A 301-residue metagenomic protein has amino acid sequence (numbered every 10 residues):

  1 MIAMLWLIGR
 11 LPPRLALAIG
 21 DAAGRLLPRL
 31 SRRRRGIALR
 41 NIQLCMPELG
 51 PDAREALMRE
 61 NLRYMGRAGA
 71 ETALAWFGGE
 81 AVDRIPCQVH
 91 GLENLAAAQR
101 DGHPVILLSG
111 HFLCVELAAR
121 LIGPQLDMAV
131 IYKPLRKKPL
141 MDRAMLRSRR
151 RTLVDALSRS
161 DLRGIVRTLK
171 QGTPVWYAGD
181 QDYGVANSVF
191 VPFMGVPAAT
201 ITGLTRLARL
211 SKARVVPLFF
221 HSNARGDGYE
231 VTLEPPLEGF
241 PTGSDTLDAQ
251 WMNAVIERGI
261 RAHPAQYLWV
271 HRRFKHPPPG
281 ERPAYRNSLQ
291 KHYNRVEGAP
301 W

Functional and structural regions predicted by a protein language model:
M1-S109, C114, D142-L153, N294-W301: Membrane-anchoring hydrophobic helices of lipid-metabolizing enzymes
L5, L39-R40, A119-R120, L146 (+3 more regions): Short glycine-/small-residue-rich flexible loop motifs, especially phosphate/cofactor-binding loops
D21, L27-L30, E55-L62, Q99-R100 (+2 more regions): Non-catalytic C-terminal accessory region of glycerolipid acyltransferases and related lyso-lipid remodeling enzymes
G36, L135-P139, P197-I201: Active-site metal-coordination segments of metallo-dependent hydrolases
Q88, D155-L157, E234: General small-molecule cofactor/ligand-binding pocket signal
N94, A118, I131, A144 (+3 more regions): Short, hydrophobic/aromatic alpha-helical segments in well-folded domains
D101-S160, D182-P192, S222: Catalytic core of membrane glycerolipid acyltransferases/transacylases, capturing the structured, soluble-facing
